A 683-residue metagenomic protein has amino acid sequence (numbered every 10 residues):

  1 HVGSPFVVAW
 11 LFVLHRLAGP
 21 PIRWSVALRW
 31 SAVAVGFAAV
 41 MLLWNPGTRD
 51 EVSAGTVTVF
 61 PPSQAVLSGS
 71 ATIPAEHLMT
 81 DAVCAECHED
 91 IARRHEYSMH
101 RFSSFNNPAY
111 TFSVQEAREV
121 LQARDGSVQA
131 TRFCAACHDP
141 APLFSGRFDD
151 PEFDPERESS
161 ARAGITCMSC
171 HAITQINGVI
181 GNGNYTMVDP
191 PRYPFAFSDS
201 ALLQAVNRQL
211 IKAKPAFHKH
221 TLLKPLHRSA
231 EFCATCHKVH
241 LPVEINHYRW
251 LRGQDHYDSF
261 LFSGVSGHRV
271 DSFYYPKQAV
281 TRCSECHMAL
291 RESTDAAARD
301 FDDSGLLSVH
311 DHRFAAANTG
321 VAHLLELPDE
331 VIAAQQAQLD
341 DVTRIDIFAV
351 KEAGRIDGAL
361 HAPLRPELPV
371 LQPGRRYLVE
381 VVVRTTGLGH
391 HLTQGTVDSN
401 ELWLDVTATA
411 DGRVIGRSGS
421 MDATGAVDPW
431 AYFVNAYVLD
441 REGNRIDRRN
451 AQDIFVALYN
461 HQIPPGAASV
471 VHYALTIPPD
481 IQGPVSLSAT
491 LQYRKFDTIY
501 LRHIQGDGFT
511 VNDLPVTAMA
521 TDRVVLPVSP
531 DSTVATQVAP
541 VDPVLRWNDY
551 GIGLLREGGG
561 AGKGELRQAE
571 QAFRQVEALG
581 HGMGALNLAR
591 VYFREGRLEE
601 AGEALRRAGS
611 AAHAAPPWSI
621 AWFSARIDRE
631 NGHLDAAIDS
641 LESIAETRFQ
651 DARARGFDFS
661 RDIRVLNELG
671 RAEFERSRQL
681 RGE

Functional and structural regions predicted by a protein language model:
H1-A18: Membrane-embedded alpha-helical segments of integral membrane proteins
P20-G36, W44-A75, I91-G126, G146-P465 (+2 more regions): Primarily the internal scaffold of c-type cytochrome electron-transfer domains, especially repeated/multiheme c-type
D542-L579, M583-N587: Alpha-helical segment of the N-proximal tetratricopeptide repeat
L545, M583, P617-S619, R664: Start-of-helix register in tetratricopeptide repeats
